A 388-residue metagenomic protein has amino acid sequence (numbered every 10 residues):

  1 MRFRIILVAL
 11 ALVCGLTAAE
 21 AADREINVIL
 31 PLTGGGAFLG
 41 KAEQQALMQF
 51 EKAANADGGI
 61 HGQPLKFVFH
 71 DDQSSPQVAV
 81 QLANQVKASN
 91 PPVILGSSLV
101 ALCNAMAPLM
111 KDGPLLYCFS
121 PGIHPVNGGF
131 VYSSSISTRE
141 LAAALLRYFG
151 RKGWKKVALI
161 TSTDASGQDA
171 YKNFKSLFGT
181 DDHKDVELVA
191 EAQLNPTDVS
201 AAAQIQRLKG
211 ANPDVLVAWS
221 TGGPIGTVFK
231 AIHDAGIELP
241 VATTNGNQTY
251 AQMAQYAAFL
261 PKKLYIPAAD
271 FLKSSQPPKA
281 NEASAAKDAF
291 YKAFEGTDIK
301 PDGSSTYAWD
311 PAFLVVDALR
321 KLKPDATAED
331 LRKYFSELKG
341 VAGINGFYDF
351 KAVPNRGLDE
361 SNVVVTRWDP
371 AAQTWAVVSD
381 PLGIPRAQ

Functional and structural regions predicted by a protein language model:
L7-G15: Bacterial N-terminal signal peptides
D23, F38-Q45, G58-P125, L194-A201 (+1 more regions): Beta-alpha junction/loop-to-helix N-cap segments that form part of ligand/metal-binding clefts
N27-M48, H70-P76, L99, I160-D169 (+2 more regions): Extracytoplasmic "Venus flytrap"
Q45-F67, G179-V186: Signal peptide-proximal N-terminal region of secreted/periplasmic/extracellular or secretory-lumen proteins
Q81, G129-G236, P278-N281: Extracellular/periplasmic Venus flytrap/periplasmic-binding protein
V86-S98, Y117-F119, A158-T161, N212-G222 (+3 more regions): Periplasmic-binding protein-like
I232-W309, V378-R386: Extracellular/periplasmic periplasmic-binding protein-like sensory domains
K292-T306, V316-T374: Segments of small-molecule ligand-sensing domains
